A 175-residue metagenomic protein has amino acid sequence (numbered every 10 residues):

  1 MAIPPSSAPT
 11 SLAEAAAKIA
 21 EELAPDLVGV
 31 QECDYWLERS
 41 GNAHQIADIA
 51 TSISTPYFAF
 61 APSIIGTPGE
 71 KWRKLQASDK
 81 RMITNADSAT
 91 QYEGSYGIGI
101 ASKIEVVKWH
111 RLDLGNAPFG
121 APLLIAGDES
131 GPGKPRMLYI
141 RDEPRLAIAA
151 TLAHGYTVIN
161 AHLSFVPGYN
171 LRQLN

Functional and structural regions predicted by a protein language model:
M1-E14, P122-R141, S164-L171: Acidic/histidine-rich helix-loop elements that form or flank divalent-metal/phosphate-binding sites at the catalytic
M1-S95, L171-N175: N-terminal, active-site-proximal structural segment of metallo-dependent hydrolase catalytic domains
V30, N160-A161: Conserved beta-strand positions
C33, S63, V106, L114 (+1 more regions): Hydrophobic pocket-lining residues within nucleotide cofactor-binding pockets
L37, H110, G168: Short, solvent-exposed loop/turn elements at domain surfaces
G66-K71, W109-H110, A117: Membrane-interface segments of envelope glycosyltransferases acting on lipid-linked substrates or membrane lipids
P68, N116-G120, V166-G168: A short local loop/turn or secondary-structure capping micro-motif enriched for an aromatic residue
G94-K108, L112, P118-A126, R141-N160: Beta-strand-turn-beta hairpins that frame and shape the catalytic cleft of phosphate-ester-processing enzymes
